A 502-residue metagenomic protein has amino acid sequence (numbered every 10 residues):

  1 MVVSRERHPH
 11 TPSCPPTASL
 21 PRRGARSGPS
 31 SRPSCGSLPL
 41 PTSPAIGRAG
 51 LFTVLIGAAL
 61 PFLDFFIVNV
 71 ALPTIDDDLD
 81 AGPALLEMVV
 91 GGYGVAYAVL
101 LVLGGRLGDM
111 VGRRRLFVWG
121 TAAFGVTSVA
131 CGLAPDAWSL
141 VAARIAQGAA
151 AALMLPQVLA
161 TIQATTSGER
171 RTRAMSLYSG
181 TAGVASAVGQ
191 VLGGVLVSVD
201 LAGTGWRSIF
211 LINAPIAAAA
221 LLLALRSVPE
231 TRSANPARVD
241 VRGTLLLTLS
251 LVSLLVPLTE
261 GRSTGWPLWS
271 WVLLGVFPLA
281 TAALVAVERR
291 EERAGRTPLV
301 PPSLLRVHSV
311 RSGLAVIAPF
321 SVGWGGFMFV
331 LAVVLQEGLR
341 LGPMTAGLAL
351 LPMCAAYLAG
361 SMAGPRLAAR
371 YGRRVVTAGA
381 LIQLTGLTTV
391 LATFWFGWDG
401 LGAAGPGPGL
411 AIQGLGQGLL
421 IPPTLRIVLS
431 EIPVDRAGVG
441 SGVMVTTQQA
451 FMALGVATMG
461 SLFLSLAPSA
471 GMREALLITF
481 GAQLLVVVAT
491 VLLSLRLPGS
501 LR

Functional and structural regions predicted by a protein language model:
V2-L63: Cytosolic juxtamembrane N-terminal segment immediately preceding the first transmembrane helix of multi-pass
G47-V70, S270, A280, G295-L501: 12-transmembrane solute porter fold
A71-V99: Extracellular/periplasmic helix-loop-helix junction of adjacent transmembrane segments in MFS-like secondary
D78-D80, G112, L133-S139, R340 (+1 more regions): Helix-breaking motifs and short loop linkers at transmembrane-helix boundaries and internal kinks in secondary membrane
G91-G105, L155-L159, L351-A363: Central cavity-lining transmembrane alpha-helices of secondary-active solute carriers, predominantly the Major
R115-R242: Helix-loop-helix hairpins in multi-pass membrane proteins, especially solute transporters
S198-V199, G203-A315, G323, Q483: Hydrophobic transmembrane-helix bundles of small-molecule transporters
